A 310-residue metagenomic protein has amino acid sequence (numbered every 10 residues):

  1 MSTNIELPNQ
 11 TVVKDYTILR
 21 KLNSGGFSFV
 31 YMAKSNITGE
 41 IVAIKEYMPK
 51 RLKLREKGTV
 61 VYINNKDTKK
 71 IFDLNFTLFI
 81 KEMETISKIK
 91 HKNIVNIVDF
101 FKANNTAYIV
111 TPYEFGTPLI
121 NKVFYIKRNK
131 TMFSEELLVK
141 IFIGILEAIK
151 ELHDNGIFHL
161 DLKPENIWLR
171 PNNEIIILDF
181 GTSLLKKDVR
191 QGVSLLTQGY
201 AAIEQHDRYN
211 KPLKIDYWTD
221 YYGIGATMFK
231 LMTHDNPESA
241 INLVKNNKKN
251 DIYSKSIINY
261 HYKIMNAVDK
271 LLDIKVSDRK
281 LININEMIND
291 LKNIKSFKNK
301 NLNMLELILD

Functional and structural regions predicted by a protein language model:
E56-K88: AlphaC helix of the eukaryotic protein kinase fold
F100: Activation-segment/catalytic-loop signature of the eukaryotic protein kinase fold
N104-P118, K122: Conserved short submotifs of the Hanks-type protein kinase catalytic core that shape the nucleotide-binding pocket
L119-M132: AlphaC helix of the protein kinase catalytic domain
I141-F142: Activation segment signature within eukaryotic-like protein kinase domains
I145-I157: Protein kinase catalytic-loop region centered on the HRD/HxD motif
Q191-Q205: Conserved activation segment of eukaryotic-like protein kinases, specifically the C-terminal portion of the activation
I258-I274: Conserved C-terminal C-lobe helix
